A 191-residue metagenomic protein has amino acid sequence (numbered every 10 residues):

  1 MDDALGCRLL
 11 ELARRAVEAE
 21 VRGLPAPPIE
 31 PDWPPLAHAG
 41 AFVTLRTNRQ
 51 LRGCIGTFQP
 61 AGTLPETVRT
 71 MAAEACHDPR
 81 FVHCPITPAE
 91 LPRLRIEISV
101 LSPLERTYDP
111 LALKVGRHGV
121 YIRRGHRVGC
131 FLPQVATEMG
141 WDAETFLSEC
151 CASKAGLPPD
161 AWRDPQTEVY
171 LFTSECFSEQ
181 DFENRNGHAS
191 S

Functional and structural regions predicted by a protein language model:
M1-S191: Basic nucleic-acid-binding interfaces
